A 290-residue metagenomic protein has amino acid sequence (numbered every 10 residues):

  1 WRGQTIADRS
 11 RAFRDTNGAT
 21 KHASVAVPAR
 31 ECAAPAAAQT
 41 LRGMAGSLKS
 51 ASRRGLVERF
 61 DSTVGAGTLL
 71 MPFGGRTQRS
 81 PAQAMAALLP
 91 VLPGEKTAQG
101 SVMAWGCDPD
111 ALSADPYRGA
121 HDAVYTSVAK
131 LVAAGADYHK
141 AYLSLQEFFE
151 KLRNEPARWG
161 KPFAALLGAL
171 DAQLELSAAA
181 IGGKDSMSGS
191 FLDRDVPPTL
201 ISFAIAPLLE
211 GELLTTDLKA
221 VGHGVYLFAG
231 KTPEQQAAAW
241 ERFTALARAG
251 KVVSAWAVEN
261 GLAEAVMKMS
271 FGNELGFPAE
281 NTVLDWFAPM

Functional and structural regions predicted by a protein language model:
W1-I6, C107-D110, K140-G230: Glycine-rich anion-binding loops of enzyme active sites
W1-R53, R158, P162-A172, L176-S177 (+3 more regions): Glycine-/charge-enriched secondary-structure boundary and capping motifs
A38-A133, D171, G183, M187-D195: N-terminal glycine-rich phosphate/pyrophosphate-binding loops that anchor nucleotide-derived ligands and cofactors
S52, T63-A66, L92-K96, D108-S113 (+9 more regions): Flexible loop/turn segments at secondary-structure boundaries
A86-L88, V102-A104, L143, I181-G183 (+4 more regions): General beta-strand structural signal in soluble alpha/beta enzymes
L89-T97, A129-K140, G168-I181, L209-G211 (+3 more regions): Secondary-structure transition/capping motifs at alpha-helix termini and the adjoining loop/turn into the next element
P116-L143, A164-E175, R242, A265: Small-aliphatic-rich amphipathic alpha-helix that forms the alpha element of a beta-alpha
K219, L227-A255, G276: A glycine- and small/hydrophobic-rich beta-loop-beta segment that serves as a flexible "lid/hinge" or phosphate-binding
